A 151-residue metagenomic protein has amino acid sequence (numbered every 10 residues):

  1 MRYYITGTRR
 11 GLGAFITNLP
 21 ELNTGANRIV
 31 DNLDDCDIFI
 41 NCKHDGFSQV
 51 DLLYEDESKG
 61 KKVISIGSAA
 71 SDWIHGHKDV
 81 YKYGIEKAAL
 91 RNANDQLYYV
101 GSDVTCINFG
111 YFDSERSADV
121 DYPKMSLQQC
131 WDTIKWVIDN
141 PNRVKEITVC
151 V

Functional and structural regions predicted by a protein language model:
M1-R28: Canonical Rossmann dinucleotide-binding motif of NAD(H)/NADP(H)-dependent dehydrogenases/reductases, specifically
I5-T6, I40-C42, K62-S68, T105-N108: Structural signature of the Rossmann-like NAD(P)-dependent dehydrogenase/reductase core
R10, H44-G46, A69: Flexible cofactor-recognition loop at the NAD(P)H-binding site of Rossmann-like short-chain dehydrogenase/reductase
C36-V63: NAD(P)-cofactor binding segment of oxidoreductase domains
V50-E55, R91-L97, I134: Short-chain dehydrogenase/reductase
K59-V100, Y111-D119: Catalytic loop of short-chain dehydrogenase/reductase
Y99-F112, R143-I147: Conserved Rossmann-fold SDR core element
D119-V151: C-terminal helical subdomain
